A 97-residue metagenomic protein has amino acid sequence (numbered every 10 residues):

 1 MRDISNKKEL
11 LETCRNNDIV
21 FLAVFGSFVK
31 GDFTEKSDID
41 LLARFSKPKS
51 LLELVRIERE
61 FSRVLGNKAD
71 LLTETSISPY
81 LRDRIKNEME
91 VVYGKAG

Functional and structural regions predicted by a protein language model:
M1-A23, V29-T34, S46-G97: Catalytic core of pol beta-like nucleotidyltransferases
G26, D40: Conserved G/P- and acidic residue-centered "switch" motifs that form tight phosphate/ATP-binding loops in soluble
S37: The conserved glycine-aromatic submotif of the RRM
L42-R44: Short hydrophobic/aromatic beta-strand micro-patches that form the beta-sheet surface supporting nucleotide- or nucleic
